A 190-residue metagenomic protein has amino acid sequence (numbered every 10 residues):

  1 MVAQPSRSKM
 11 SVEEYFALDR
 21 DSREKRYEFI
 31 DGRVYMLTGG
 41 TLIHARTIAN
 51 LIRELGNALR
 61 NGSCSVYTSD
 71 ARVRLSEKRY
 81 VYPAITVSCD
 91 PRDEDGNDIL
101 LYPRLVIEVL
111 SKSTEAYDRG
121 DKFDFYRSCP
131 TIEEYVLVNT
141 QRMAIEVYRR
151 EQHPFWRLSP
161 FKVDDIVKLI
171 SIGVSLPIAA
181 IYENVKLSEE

Functional and structural regions predicted by a protein language model:
M1-E190: Gly/Pro/Ser/Thr-rich low-complexity, intrinsically disordered segments predominantly at protein N-termini
